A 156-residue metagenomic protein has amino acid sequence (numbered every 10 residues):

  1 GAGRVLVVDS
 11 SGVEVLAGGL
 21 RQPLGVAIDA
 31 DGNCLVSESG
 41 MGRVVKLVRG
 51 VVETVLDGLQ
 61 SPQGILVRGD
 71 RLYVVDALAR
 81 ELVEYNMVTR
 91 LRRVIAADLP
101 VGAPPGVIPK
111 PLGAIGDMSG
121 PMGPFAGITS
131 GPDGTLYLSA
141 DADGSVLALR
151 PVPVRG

Functional and structural regions predicted by a protein language model:
G1-G156: Sequence-structural signature of mature extracellular/luminal beta-sheet repeat domains, prominently beta-propellers
